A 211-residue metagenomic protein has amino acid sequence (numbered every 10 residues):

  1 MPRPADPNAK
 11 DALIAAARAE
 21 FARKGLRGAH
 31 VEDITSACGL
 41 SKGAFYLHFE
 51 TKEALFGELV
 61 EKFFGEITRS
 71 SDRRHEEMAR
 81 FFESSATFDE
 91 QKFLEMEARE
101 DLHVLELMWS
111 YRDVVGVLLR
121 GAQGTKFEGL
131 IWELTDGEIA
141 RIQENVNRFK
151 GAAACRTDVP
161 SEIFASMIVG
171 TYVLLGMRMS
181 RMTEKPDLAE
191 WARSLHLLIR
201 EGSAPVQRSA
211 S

Functional and structural regions predicted by a protein language model:
M1-P7, A79, Q207-S211: N-terminal intrinsically disordered/low-complexity leader segments
A12, A16, E20-L59: Helix-turn-helix
R27-G28, C155-V159: Short, charged helix-capping/linker segments at alpha-helix termini
F56-E66, S70: Alpha-helical DNA-contacting segments of helix-turn-helix folds
E58, S71-M108: Hydrophobic alpha-helical connector segments
M78-S85, V115-A122, F149, L175 (+1 more regions): Secondary-structure edge/capping motif, primarily at the C-terminal ends of alpha-helices and the immediately following
R99, H103-S110, G116-L119, T125-G151 (+1 more regions): Amphipathic alpha-helical packing segments from all-alpha helical-bundle domains
E106, S110, A140, E144-R148 (+1 more regions): C-terminal peripheral helix-coil segments that are non-catalytic and often amphipathic
